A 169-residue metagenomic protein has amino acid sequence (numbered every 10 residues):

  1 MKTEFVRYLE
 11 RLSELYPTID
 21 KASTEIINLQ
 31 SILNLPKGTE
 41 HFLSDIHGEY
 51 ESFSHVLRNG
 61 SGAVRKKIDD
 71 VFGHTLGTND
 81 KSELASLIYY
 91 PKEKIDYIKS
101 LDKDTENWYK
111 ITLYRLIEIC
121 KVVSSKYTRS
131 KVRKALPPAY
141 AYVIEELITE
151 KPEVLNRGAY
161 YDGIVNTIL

Functional and structural regions predicted by a protein language model:
M1-L169: Feature recognizes metal-dependent phosphohydrolase scaffolds
